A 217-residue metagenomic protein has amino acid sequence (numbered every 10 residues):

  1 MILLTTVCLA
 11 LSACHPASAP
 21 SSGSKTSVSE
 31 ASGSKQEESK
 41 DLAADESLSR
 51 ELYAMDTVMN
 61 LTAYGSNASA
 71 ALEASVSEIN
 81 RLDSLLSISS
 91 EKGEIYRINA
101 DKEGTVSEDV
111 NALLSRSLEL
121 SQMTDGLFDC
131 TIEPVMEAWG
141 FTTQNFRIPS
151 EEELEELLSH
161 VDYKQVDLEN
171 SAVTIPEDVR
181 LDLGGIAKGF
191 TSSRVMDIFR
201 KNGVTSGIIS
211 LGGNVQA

Functional and structural regions predicted by a protein language model:
I2-S12: Bacterial N-terminal signal peptides
A10-L183, A187, D197-G207: A contiguous, well-ordered beta/alpha segment that forms the leading edge of an enzyme domain
T191: Short active-site segment of divalent metal-dependent hydrolases/proteases that encodes the spacing between
L211: Active-/binding-site microenvironments in catalytic and ligand-binding cores
N214-A217: Beta-rich nucleic-acid/ligand-interaction surfaces
